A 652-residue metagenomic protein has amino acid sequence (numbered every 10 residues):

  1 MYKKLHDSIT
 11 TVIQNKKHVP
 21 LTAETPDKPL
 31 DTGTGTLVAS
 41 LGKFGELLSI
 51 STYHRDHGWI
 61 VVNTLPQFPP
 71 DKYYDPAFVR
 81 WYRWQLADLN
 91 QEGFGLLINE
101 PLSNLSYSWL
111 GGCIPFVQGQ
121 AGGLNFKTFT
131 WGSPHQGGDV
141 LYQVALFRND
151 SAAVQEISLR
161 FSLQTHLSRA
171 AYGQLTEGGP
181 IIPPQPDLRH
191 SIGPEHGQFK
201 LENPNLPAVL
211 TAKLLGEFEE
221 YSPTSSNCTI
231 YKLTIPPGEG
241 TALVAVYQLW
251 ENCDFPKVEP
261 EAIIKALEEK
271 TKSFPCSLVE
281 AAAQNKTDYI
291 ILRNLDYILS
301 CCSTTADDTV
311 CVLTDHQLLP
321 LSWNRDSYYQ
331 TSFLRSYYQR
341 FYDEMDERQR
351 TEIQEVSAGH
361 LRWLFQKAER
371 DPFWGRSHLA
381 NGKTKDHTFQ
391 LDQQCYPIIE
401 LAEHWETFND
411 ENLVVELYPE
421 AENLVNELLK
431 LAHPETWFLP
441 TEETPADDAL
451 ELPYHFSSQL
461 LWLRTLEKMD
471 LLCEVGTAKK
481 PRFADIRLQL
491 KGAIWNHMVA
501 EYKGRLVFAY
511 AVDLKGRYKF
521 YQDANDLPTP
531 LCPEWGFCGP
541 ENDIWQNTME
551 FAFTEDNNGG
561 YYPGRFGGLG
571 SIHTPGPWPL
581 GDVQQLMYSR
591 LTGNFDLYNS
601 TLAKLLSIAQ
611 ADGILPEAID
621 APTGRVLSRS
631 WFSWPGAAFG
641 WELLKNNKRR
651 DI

Functional and structural regions predicted by a protein language model:
M1-A282, S336, R340-E344, R348: Terminal accessory carbohydrate-recognition/targeting modules of carbohydrate-active enzymes
Y2-R80, F389-Q393, P397-E400, H404 (+2 more regions): C-terminal capping/lid segments that line or modulate ligand- or cofactor-binding pockets
N104-G112, S277-T314: Conserved oxyanion/phosphate-binding beta-strand-loop segments in alpha/beta enzyme cores
G240-A242, V246-P256, H316-L319, R376-Y396 (+2 more regions): The feature captures the catalytic groove of carbohydrate-active enzymes
C276-A283, Y328-R350, Y396-L413, L461-A478 (+3 more regions): Well-ordered alpha-helical scaffold segments within catalytic/enzyme domains
N294-D307, E352-G375, L417-W437, D485-L506 (+2 more regions): Long, well-ordered core segments of solenoidal/helical folds
P320-H433, Q459, S630-N647: Aromatic-rich carbohydrate-recognition surfaces in CAZymes
N324, V425, H433, L452-L463 (+1 more regions): Extended ligand-binding clefts on enzyme/binding-domain cores
